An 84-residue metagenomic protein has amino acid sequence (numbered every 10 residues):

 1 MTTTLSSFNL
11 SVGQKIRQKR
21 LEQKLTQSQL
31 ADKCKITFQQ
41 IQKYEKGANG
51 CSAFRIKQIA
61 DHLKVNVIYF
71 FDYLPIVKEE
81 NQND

Functional and structural regions predicted by a protein language model:
M1-S11: A detector for short, charged/polar N-terminal pre-domain segments
Q14-Q29, Q58: Short basic helix-loop element that most often maps to the first helix and adjoining turn of HTH DNA-binding modules
K24-K43: Short alpha-helical DNA-recognition segment
K46: Short, conserved catalytic or interaction motifs in soluble domains
F54-Y69: DNA major-groove recognition helix of helix-turn-helix/homeodomain DNA-binding modules
F71-D84: Short, charged recognition helix plus adjacent turn of helix-turn-helix-like nucleic-acid-binding domains
